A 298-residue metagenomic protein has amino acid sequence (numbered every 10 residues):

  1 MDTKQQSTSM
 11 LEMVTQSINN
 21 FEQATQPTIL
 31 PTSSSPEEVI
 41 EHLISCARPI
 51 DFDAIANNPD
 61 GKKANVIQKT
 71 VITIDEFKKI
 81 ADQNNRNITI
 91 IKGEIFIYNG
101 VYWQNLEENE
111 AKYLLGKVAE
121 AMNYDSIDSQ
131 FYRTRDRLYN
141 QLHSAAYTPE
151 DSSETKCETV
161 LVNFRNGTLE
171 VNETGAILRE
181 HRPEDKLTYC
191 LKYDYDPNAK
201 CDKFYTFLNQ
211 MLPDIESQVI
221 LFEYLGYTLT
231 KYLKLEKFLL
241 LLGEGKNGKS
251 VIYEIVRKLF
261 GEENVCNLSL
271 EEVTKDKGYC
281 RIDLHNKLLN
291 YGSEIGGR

Functional and structural regions predicted by a protein language model:
M1-N84, P197, C201-T206, Q210: Replication-associated primase and helicase/ATPase modules
K4-F21, S35, N84-N109, Y113 (+3 more regions): P-loop NTPase catalytic core of nucleic-acid-dependent motor ATPases
A54-N57, G61-Y113, K117-I127: Noncatalytic partner-interaction/assembly domains of nucleic-acid and motor enzyme complexes, especially the accessory
G61-I74, S129-L169: Extended, Lys/Arg-enriched charged tracts that mediate electrostatic binding to polyanionic substrates
D75-K79, H143-S144, G226-Y227: Short, hydrophobic/amphipathic alpha-helical patches that form generic packing surfaces within helical domains
K117-V118, Y124-S126, N198-A199, L268 (+1 more regions): Short, surface-exposed, polar/charged, turn-prone segments marking secondary-structure boundaries
N123-T134, I215: Short, surface-exposed acidic
L288-R298: Conserved AAA+/SF3 P-loop NTPase catalytic/coupling segment centered on the Walker-B
